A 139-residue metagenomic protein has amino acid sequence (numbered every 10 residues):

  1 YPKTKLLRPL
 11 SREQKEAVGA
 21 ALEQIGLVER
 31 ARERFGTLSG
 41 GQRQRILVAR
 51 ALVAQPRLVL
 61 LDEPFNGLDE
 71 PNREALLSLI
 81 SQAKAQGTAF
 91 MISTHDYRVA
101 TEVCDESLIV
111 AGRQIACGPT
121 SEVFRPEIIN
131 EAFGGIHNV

Functional and structural regions predicted by a protein language model:
S11-R30: Conserved ABC ATPase "signature" region
R34-L38: Conserved ABC ATPase signature
Q55: Conserved catalytic motifs of ABC-family nucleotide-binding domains
V59-D62: Catalytic Walker B motif of ABC-type/P-loop ATPase nucleotide-binding domains
T94-H95: H-loop/switch region of ABC-family ATPase nucleotide-binding domains
A100-E102: A short, surface-exposed alpha-helical micro-motif characterized by mixed small hydrophobic and charged/polar residues
S107-P119: H-loop (His-switch) and adjacent beta-strand-loop-beta switch element of ABC-type ATPase nucleotide-binding domains
